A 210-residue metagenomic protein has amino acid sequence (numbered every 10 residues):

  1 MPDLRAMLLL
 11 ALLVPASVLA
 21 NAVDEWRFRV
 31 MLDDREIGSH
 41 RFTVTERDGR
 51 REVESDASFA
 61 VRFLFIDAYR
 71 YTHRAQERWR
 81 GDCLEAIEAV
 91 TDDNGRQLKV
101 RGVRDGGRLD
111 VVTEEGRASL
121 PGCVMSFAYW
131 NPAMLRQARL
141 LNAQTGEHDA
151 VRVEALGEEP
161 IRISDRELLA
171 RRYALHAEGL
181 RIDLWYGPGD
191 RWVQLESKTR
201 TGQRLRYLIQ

Functional and structural regions predicted by a protein language model:
M1-A6: Positively charged n-region of N-terminal signal peptides that target proteins for export
M7-A16: Bacterial N-terminal signal peptides
N21-G106, D110-Q210: Acidic, serine/threonine-rich low-complexity disordered tracts
